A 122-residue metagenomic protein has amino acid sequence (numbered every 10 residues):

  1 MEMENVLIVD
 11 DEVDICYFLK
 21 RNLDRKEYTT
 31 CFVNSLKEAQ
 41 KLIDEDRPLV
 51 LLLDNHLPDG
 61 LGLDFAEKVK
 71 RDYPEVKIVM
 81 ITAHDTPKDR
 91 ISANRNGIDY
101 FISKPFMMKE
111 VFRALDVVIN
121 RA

Functional and structural regions predicted by a protein language model:
V13-C31: Two-component/phosphorelay signaling modules centered on CheY-like receiver
C16, P58, T86: The feature encodes the CheY-like receiver
N34-S35, L61-D64: Acidic catalytic/metal-coordinating carboxylates
R47-L52, L57: Active-site beta3 strand of CheY-like receiver
L63-Y73: Short amphipathic alpha-helix used as the core "switch/output" element in two-component signaling
D64, D85-Y100: Alpha4 helix (beta4-alpha4-beta5 surface) of REC/receiver domains from two-component response regulators
F106-D116: C-terminal output helix
